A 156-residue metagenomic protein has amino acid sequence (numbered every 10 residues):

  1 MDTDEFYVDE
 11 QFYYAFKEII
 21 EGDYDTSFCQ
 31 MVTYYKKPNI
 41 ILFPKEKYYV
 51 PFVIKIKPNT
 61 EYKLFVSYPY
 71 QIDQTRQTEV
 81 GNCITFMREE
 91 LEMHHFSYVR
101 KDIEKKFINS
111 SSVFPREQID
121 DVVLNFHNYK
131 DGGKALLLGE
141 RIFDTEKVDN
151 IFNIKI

Functional and structural regions predicted by a protein language model:
M1-D2: Active-site acidic Asp-centered loop
F6-I156: Catalytic-site signature of metal-activated, phosphate-bearing donor transferases, centered on the GT-A/GT-A-like
